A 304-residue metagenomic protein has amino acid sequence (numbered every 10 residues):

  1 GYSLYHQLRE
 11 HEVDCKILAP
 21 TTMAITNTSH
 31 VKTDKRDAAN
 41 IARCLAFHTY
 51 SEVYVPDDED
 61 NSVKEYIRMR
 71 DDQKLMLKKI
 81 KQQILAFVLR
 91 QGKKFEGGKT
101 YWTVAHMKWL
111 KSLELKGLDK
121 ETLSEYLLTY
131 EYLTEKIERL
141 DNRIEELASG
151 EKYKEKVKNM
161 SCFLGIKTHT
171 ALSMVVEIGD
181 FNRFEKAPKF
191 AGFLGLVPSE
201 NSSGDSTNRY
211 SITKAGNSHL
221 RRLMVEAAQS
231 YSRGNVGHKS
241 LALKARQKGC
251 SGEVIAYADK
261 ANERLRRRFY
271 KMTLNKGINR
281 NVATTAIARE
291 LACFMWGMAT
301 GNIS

Functional and structural regions predicted by a protein language model:
G1-L115, K244, I278: Phosphate- and other anionic-substrate recognition elements at nucleic-acid/protein interfaces
Y5, A42, L85, V175 (+3 more regions): Conserved protein kinase catalytic domain
A19, D37, I41, Q73 (+5 more regions): Short, conserved catalytic/metal-binding motifs centered on acidic residues
V31, P56-E59, E96-T100, L123-Y130 (+4 more regions): Conserved phosphate/pyrophosphate-binding and hydrolysis machinery centered on Walker-type P-loop NTPases, extending
H48-S51, I80, I137-L140, G179-R183 (+2 more regions): Short helix-capping/linker segments at secondary-structure and domain boundaries
D71-N159, K248-G249, A258: Glycine-rich, often acidic, oxyanion-interacting loops/wings at catalytic, nucleic-acid, or phospho-protein interfaces
N159-C162, T168, S173-K276, R280: Phosphate-backbone recognition surface of nucleic-acid-processing proteins
R267-S304: Basic, amphipathic alpha-helical segments enriched in Lys/Arg and hydrophobic/aromatic residues
